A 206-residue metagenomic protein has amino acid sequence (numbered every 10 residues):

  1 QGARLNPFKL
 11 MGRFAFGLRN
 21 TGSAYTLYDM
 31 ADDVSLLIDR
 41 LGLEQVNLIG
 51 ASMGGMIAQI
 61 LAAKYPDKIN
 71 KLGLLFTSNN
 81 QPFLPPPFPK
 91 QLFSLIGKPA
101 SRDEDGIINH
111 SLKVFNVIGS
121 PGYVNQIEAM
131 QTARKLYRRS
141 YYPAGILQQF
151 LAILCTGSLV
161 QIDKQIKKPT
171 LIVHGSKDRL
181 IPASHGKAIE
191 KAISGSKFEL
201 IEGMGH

Functional and structural regions predicted by a protein language model:
Y28-V46: Conserved acidic catalytic loop of the alpha/beta-hydrolase fold
L48-G50, L75, V173: Short beta-strand immediately N-terminal to the catalytic nucleophile in serine-hydrolase-like folds
G50-G54, A58: Gly/Ala-rich beta-loop-alpha elbow adjacent to hydrolase catalytic centers
A63, N70-R102: Flexible "cap/lid" loop of the alpha/beta hydrolase fold
K90-Q161, K168: Alpha/beta-hydrolase
I166, I172-H174, D178: Short beta-strand/loop motif that positions the catalytic acidic residue of the alpha/beta-hydrolase fold
R179-H185: Conserved alpha/beta-hydrolase "acid-adjacent" motif
E202-H206: Histidine-bearing beta->alpha loop at or near hydrolase active sites
